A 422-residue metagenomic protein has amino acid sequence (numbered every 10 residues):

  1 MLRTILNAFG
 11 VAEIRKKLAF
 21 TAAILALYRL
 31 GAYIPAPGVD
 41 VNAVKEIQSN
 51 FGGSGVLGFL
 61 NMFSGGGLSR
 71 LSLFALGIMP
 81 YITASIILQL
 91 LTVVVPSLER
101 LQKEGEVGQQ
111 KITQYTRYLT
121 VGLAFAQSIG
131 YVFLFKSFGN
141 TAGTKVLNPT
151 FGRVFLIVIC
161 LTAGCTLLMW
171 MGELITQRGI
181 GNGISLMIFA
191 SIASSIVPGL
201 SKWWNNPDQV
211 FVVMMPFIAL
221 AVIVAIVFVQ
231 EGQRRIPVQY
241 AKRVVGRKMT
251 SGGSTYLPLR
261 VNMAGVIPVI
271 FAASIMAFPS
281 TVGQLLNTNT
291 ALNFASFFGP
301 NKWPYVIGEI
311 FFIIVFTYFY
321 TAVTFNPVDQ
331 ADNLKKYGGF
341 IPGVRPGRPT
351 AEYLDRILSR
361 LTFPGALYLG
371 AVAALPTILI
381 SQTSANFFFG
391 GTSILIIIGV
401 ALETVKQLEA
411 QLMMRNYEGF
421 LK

Functional and structural regions predicted by a protein language model:
M1-Q102, E106-K422: N-terminal cationic and glycine-rich segments that engage phosphates or anionic surfaces
